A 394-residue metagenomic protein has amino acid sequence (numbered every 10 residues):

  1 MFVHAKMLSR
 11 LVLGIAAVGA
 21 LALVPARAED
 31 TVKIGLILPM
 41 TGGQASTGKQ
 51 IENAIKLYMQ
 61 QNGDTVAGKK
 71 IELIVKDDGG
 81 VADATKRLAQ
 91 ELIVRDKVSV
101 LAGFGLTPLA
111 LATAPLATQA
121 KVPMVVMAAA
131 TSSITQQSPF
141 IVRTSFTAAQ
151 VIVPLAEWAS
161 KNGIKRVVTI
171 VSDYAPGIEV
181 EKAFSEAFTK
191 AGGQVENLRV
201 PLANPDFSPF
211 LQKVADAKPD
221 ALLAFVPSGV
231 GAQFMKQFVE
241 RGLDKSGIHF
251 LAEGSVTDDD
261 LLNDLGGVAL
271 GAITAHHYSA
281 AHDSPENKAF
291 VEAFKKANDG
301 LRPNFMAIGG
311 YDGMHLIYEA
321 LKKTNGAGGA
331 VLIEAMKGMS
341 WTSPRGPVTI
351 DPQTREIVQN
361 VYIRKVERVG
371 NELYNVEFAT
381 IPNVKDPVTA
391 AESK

Functional and structural regions predicted by a protein language model:
F2-L13: Bacterial N-terminal signal peptides that target proteins for export
L23-A28: Sec/Tat signal peptide C-region and signal peptidase I cleavage site
V32, S340-K394: Solvent-exposed, acidic/polar segments of extracytosolic/periplasmic ligand-binding ectodomains
G35-K56, K76-D83, G105-P108, I170-I178 (+3 more regions): Extracytoplasmic "Venus flytrap"
S46-I51, Q61, T65-T135, T144 (+3 more regions): Beta-alpha junction/loop-to-helix N-cap segments that form part of ligand/metal-binding clefts
R87, T131-S133, Q137-R241, A280-A289: Extracellular/periplasmic Venus flytrap/periplasmic-binding protein
L92, D96-G105, V125-M127, V168-V171 (+4 more regions): Periplasmic-binding protein-like
M235-Y311, K322-A327, E367-G370, N375-S393: Extracellular/periplasmic periplasmic-binding protein-like sensory domains
